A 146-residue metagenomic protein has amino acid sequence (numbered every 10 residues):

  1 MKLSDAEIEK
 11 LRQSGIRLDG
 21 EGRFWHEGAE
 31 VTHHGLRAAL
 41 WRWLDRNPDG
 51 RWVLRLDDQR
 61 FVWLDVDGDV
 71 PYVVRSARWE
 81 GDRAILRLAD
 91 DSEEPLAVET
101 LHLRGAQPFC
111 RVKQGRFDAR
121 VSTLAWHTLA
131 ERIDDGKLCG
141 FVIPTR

Functional and structural regions predicted by a protein language model:
M1-R146: Terminal leader/tail segments of proteins
